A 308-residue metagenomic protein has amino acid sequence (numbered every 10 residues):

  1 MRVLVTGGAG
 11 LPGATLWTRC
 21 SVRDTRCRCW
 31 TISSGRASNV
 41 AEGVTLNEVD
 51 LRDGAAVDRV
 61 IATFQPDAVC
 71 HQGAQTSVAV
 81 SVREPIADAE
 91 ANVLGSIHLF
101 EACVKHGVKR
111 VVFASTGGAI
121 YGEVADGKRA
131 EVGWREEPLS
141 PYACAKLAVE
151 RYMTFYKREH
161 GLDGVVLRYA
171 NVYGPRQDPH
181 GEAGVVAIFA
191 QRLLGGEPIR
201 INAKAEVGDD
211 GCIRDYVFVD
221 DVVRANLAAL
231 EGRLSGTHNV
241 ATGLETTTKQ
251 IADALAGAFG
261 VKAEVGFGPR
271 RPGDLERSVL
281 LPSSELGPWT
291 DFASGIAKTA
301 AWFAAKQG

Functional and structural regions predicted by a protein language model:
M1-A68, G181: N-terminal Rossmann/SDR dinucleotide-binding element
T6, W30, V69-Q75, V111-G117 (+1 more regions): SDR active-site strand-loop-helix element
L51-A91: NAD(P)H-binding glycine-rich loop region in Rossmannoid oxidoreductase-like domains and their noncatalytic homologs
R52, A119-I120, V172-G174, V222: Conserved sequence/active-site signature of Rossmann-fold short-chain dehydrogenase/reductase
R83-H98, K105, R110, A119-V166 (+1 more regions): Catalytic helix-loop patch of NAD(P)-dependent Rossmann-fold dehydrogenases
L139, A170-A183, K204-V219: Glycine-rich "substrate-gating" loop/helix at the edge of Rossmann-like oxidoreductase active sites
L193-G308: C-terminal substrate-binding subdomain of Rossmann-fold SDR/epimerase-dehydratase oxidoreductases
